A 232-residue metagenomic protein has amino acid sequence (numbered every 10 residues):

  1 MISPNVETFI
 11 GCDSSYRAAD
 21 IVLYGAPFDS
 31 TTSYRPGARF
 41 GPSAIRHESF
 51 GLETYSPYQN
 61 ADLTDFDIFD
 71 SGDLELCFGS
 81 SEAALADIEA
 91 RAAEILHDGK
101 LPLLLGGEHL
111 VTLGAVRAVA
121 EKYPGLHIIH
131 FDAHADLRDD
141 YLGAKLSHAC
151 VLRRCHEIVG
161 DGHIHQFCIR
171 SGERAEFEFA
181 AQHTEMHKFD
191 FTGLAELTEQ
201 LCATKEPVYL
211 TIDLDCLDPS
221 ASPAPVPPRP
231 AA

Functional and structural regions predicted by a protein language model:
M1-A232: Conserved alpha-helical scaffold segments that buttress catalytic/binding sites
